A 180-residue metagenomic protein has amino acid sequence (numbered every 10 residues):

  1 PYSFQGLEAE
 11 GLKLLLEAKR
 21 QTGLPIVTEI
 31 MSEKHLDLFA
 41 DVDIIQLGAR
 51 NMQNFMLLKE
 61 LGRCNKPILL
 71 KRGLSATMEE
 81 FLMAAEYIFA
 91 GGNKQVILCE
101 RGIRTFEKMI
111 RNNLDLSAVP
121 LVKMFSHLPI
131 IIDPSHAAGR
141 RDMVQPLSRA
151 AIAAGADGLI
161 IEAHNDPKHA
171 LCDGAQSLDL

Functional and structural regions predicted by a protein language model:
P1-A9, H164-S177: Glycine-rich, proline-tolerant flexible connector loops at the mouths of alpha/beta enzymes
Q5-L7, T22-K34, D43-M56, K66-M78 (+2 more regions): Catalytic beta/alpha-barrel core
K13-E17, H35-L36, F55-R63: Active-site loop-to-helix "anion-binding N-cap" substructures in soluble metabolic enzymes
A18-P25, F125-L128: A structural motif corresponding to the C-terminal end of an alpha-helix and its immediate exit/capping segment
I30-L36, V144-S148: Short, acidic/polar
F39: Conserved structured catalytic cores and adjacent interaction surfaces of nucleotide-binding/hydrolyzing enzymes
C64-A163: Catalytic alpha/beta core domains of metabolic enzymes, predominantly
A151-D157, D173-A175, D179-L180: C-terminal catalytic "cap/lid" subdomain
